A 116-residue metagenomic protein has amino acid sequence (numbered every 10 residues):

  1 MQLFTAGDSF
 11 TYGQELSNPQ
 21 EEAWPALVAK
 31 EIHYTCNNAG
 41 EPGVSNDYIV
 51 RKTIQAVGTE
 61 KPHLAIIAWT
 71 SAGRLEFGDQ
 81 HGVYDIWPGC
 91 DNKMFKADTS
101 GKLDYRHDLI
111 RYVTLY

Functional and structural regions predicted by a protein language model:
M1-Y48, I54-T59: Serine-esterase "nucleophile elbow" of acetyl-processing enzymes
I54-Y116: Alpha-helical cap/lid subdomain in secreted, periplasmic, or secretory-pathway luminal O-acyl-processing enzymes
